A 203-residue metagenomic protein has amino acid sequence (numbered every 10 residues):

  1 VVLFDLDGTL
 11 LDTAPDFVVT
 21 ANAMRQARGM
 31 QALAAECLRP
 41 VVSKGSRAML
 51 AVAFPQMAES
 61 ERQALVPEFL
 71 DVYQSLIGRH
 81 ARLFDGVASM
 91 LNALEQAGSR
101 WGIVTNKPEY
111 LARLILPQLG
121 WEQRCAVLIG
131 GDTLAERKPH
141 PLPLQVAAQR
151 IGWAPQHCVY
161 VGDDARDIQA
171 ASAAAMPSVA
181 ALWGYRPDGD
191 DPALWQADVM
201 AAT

Functional and structural regions predicted by a protein language model:
V1-S89, E95-A97, Y110, W121: N-terminal helical cap/lid subdomain that shapes the substrate entry/recognition surface in HAD-like hydrolases
L3, L10, L83, W101 (+3 more regions): Conserved SAM-binding loop
L10, F17, L111-A112, P143 (+1 more regions): Conserved short alpha-helix immediately C-terminal to the canonical SAM/SAH-binding motif I of Rossmann-like
D12, I103-T105, A180: Hydrophobic residues in well-ordered beta-strands that form the structural core
T13, A202-T203: Alpha-helix N-cap recognition
Q26-R28, M49-Q56, H80, A88-G102 (+5 more regions): Substrate-recognition/cap helix-loop segment adjacent to the acidic, metal-dependent catalytic center of Asp-based
Q31, R100, P177: Residue-level detector of anion-binding/catalytic polar loops
V159-A201: Acidic, Mg2+-coordinating phosphoryl-transfer loop and its flanking beta/alpha structural elements, shared across
